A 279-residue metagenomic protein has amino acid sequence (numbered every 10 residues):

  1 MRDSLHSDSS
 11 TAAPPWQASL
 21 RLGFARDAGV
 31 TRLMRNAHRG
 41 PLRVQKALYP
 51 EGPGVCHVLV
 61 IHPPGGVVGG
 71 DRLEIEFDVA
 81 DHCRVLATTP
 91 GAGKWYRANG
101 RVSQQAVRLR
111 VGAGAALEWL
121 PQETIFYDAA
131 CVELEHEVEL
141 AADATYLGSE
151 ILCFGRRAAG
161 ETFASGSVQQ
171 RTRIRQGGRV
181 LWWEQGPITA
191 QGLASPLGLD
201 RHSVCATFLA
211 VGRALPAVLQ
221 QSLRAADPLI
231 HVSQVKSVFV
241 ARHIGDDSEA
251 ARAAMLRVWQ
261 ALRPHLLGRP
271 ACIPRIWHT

Functional and structural regions predicted by a protein language model:
R2-D3, S10-S19, G23-R39, R110-W119 (+5 more regions): N-terminal intrinsically disordered, cationic/polar leader segments that include organellar targeting peptides
R2-E123, D128, P264: N-terminal, charged/glycine-rich beta-strand/loop interface patches
L42-K46, Y96-V102, A129-C131, R157-E161 (+2 more regions): A short, polar/proline- and glycine-enriched secondary-structure boundary/capping micro-motif
E76, R108, E135-E137, R171 (+1 more regions): Short, surface-exposed charged micro-motifs
V79-D81, T89-G91, V111-A113, P121-E123 (+5 more regions): Short, structured patches in soluble enzyme cores that scaffold and shape functional sites
R84-L86, A116-E118, T145-L147, A206-T207 (+2 more regions): Structural motif
Y127-E135, L140-S165: Acidic (Asp/Glu-rich), glycine- and aromatic
L152-T279: A structural signal for small-residue-enriched, beta-sheet-centric alpha/beta enzyme cores and oligomeric scaffold folds
